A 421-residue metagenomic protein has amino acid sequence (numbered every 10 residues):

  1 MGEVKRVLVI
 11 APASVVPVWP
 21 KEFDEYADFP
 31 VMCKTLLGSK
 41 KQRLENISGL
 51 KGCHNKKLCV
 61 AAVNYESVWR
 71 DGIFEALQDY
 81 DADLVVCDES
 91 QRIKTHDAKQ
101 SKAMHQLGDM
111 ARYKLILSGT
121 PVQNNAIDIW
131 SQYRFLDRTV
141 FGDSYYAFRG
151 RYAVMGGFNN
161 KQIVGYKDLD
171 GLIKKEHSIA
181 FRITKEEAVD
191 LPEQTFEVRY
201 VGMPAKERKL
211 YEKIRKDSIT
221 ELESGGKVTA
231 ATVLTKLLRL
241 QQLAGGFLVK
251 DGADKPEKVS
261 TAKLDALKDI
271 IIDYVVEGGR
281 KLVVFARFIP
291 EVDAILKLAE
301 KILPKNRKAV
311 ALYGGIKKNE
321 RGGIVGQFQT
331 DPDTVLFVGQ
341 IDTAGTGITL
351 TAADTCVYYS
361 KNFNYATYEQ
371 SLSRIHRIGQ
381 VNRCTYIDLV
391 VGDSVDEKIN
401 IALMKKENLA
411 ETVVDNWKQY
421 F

Functional and structural regions predicted by a protein language model:
M1-A11, L77, D190-E212, L222-I348 (+2 more regions): Conserved Helicase C-terminal RecA-like lobe
E3-E25, Q123-D128, R287-I289: Conserved Walker A/P-loop ATP-binding site and its immediately adjacent core in helicase/helicase-like ATPase domains
R6-V7, E25, M32-C33, K41 (+3 more regions): Conserved P-loop NTPase motor "coupling/switch" region that bridges the ATPase
I10-N55, C59-V60, A309: Conserved nucleic-acid-binding Ia/Ib motif block in the N-terminal RecA-like helicase ATPase lobe
T35-L44, Y65-R70, K94-D97, A286-P290 (+3 more regions): Conserved helicase motor
Q42-V60, Y65-D81, T95: Conserved helix/coil segment N-terminal to the catalytic DExD/H
W69-G72, N124-A126, V292-L296, G322 (+2 more regions): SF2 helicase motor core recognition
F363-F421: A conserved SF2-helicase RecA2
